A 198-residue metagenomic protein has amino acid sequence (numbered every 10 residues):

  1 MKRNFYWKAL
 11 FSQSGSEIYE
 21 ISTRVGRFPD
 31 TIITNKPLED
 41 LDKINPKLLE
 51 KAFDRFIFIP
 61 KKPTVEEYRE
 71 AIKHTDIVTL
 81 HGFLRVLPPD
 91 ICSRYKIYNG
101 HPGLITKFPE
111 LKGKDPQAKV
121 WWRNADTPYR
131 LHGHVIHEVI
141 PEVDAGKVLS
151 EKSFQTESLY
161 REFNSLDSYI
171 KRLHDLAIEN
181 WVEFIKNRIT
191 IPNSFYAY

Functional and structural regions predicted by a protein language model:
M1-Y198: One-carbon transfer enzymes
